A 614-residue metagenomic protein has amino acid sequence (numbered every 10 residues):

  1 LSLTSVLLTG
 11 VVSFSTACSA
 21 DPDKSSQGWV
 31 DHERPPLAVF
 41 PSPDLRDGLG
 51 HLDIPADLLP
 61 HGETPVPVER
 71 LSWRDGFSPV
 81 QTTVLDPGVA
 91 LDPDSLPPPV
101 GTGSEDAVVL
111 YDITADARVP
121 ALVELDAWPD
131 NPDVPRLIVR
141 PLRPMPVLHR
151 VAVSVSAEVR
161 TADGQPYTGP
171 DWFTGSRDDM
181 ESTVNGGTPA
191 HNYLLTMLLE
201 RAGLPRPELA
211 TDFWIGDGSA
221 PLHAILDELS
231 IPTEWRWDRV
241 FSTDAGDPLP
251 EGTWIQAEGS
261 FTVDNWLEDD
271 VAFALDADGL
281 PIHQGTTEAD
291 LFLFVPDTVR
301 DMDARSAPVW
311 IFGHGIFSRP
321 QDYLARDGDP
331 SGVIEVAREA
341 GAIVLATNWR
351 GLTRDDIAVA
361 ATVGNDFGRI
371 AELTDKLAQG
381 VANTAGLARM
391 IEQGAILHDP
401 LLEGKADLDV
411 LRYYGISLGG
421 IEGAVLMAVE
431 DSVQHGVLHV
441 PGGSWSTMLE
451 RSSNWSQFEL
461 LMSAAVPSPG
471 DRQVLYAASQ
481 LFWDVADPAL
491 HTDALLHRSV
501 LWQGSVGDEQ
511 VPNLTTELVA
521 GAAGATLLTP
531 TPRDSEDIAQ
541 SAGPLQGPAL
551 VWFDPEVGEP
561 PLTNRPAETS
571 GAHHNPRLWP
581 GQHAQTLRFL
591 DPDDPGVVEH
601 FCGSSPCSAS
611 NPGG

Functional and structural regions predicted by a protein language model:
S15-A17: C-terminal motif of bacterial Sec signal peptides marking the signal peptidase cleavage site
D23-D264, E268-D269: Acidic, low-complexity Ser/Thr/Gly/Pro-rich repeat segments typical of extracellular/periplasmic and surface-exposed
T83-D86, D212, V309-F312, I343-N348 (+3 more regions): Structural recognition of the beta-strand scaffold that forms the well-ordered cores of secreted hydrolase catalytic
L96-P99, P120-L122, R150-A152, A162-F173 (+10 more regions): Short, solvent-exposed loop/turn and secondary-structure capping segments
S242-R305: N-terminal cap/lid segment of alpha/beta-hydrolase-fold proteins
D269-E288, M302-P400: Cap/lid segment of the alpha/beta-hydrolase catalytic domain
E372, K376-Q379, H435-G614: C-terminal subdomain of alpha/beta-hydrolase-fold enzymes, centered on the catalytic histidine and its supporting
M390-E392, I396-E450: Primarily recognizes the serine-hydrolase "nucleophile elbow" in alpha/beta-hydrolase and SGNH/GDSL folds
